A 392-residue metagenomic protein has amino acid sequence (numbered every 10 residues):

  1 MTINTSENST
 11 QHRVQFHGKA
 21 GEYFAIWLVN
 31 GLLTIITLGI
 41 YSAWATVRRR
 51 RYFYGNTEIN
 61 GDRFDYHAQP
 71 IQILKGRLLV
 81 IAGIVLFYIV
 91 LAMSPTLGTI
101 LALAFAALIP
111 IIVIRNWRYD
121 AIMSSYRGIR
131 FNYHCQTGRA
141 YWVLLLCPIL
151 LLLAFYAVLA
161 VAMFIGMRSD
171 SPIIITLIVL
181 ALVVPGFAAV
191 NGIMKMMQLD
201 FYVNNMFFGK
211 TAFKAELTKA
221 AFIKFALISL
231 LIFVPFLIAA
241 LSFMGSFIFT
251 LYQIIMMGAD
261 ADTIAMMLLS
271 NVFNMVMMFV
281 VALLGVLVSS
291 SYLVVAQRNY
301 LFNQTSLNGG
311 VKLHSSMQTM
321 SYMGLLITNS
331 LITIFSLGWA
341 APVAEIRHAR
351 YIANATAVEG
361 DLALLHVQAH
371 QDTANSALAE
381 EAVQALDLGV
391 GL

Functional and structural regions predicted by a protein language model:
T2, S6-Q15, Y23, L79 (+8 more regions): Membrane-proximal intrinsically disordered regions of secretory-pathway and membrane-system proteins
T2-I3, L230, M244-S246, M267 (+1 more regions): Intrinsically disordered cytosolic tails
T2-Y23, W27-L159, M163, F187-M196: Transmembrane-helix bundle segments that line or gate the permeation/cavity pathway in multi-pass membrane proteins
L38-G55, L103-I122, P185-N204, L284-Q304 (+2 more regions): Membrane-cytosol interface at the C-terminal ends of transmembrane alpha helices in small multi-pass membrane proteins
F53-H67, Y119-T137, D200-F222, N299-M320 (+1 more regions): Juxtamembrane inter-helical linkers in multi-pass membrane proteins
F87-F105, F155-F187, L237-S290, E345 (+2 more regions): Membrane-helix interface segments in multi-pass membrane proteins
I109-R115, C147-P148, V183, F187 (+5 more regions): Hydrophobic alpha-helical transmembrane segments of membrane proteins
R139-Y141, A212-I232, N274, M317-Y322 (+1 more regions): Membrane-water interface at loop-to-transmembrane-helix junctions
